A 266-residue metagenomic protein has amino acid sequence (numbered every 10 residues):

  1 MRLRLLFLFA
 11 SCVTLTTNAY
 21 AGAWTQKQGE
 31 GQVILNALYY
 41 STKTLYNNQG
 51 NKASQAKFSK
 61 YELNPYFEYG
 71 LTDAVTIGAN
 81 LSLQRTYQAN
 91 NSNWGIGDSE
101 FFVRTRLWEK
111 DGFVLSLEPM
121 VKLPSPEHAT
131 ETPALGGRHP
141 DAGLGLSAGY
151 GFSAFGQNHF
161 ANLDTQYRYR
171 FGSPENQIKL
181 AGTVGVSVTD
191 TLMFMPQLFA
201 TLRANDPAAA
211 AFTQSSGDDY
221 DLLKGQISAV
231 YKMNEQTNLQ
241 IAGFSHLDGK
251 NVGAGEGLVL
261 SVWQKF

Functional and structural regions predicted by a protein language model:
L5, T16-N48, A53-Q55, D190: Outer-membrane beta-barrel biogenesis signature
G29-G31, N36, S41, A134-F212: Detector for outer-membrane/organellar transmembrane beta-barrel domains, recognizing the amphipathic beta-strand
G31-V33, Y61-P65, G97-F101, A142-L146 (+3 more regions): Hydrophobic, lipid-facing positions within transmembrane beta-strands of outer-membrane proteins
V33-A37, A79, V103, L115-P119 (+6 more regions): Membrane-embedded beta-strand positions of outer-membrane beta-barrel proteins
A37-K43, K52, L81-Y87, L107 (+6 more regions): Transmembrane beta-strands of outer-membrane beta-barrel pores
Y46, A53, G185-F266: Outer membrane beta-barrel transmembrane domains
A74-A79, K110-L115, A154-A161, T191-P196 (+1 more regions): Repeated loop/turn-to-beta-strand initiation elements of outer-membrane beta-barrel proteins
R85-E175, S216-D218: Outer-membrane pore/translocation modules
